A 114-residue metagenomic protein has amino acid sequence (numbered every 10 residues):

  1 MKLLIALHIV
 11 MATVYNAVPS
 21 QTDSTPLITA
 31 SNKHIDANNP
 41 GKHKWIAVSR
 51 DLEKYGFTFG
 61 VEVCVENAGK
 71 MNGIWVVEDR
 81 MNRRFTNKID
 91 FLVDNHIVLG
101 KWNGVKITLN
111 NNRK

Functional and structural regions predicted by a protein language model:
K2-K114: Solvent-exposed, well-ordered loop and adjacent helix/strand elements within mature globular domains that form
